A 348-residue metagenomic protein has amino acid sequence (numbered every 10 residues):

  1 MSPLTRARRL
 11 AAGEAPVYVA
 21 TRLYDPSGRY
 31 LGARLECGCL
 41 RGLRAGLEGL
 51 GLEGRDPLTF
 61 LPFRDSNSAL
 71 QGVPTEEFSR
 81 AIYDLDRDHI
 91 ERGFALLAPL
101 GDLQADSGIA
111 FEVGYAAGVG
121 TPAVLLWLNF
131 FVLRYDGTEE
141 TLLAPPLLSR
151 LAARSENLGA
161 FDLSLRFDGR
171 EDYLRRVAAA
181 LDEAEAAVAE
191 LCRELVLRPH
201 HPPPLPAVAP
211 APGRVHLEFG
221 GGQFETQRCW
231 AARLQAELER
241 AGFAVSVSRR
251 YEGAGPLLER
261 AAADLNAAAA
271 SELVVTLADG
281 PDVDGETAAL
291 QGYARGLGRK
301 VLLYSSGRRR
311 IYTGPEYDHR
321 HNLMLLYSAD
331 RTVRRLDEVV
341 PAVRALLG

Functional and structural regions predicted by a protein language model:
M1-G348: Conserved catalytic or regulatory cores that recognize and/or transform ribose-phosphate-containing ligands
